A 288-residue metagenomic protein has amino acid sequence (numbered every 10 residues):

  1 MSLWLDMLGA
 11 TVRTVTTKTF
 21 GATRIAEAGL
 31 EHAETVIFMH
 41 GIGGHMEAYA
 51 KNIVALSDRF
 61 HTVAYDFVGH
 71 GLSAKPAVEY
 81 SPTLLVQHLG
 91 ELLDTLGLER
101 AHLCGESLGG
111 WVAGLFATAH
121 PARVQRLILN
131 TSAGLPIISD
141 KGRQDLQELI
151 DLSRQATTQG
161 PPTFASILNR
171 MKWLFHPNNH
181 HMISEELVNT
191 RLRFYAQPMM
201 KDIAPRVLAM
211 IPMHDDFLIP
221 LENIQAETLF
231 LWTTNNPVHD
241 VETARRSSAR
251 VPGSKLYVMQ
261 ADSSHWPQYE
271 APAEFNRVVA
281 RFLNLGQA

Functional and structural regions predicted by a protein language model:
G21-L72: Conserved HGGG/HGGXW glycine-rich cap/lid loop of the alpha/beta-hydrolase fold
A26, A64-L108, Y269, A273 (+1 more regions): Active-site loop/oxyanion-hole signature of alpha/beta-hydrolase fold enzymes
T118, Q125-P161: Flexible "cap/lid" loop of the alpha/beta hydrolase fold
D140, G160-N223: Conserved alpha/beta-hydrolase catalytic His-Asp/Glu region
F217, A226, D240-A249: Short alpha-helix in the alpha/beta-hydrolase fold that links the catalytic acid
I224, F230-W232: Short beta-strand/loop motif that positions the catalytic acidic residue of the alpha/beta-hydrolase fold
N235-H239: Acidic catalytic loop of the alpha/beta-hydrolase fold
G253-A288: Catalytic active-site module of serine/aspartate enzymes centered on a nucleophile-bearing elbow/loop
